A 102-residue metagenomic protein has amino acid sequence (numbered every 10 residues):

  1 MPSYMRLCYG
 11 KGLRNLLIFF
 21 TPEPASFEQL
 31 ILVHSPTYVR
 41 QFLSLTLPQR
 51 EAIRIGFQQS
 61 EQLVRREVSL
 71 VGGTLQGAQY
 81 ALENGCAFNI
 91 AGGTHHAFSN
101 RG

Functional and structural regions predicted by a protein language model:
M1-G102: HDAC/HDAC-like amidohydrolase catalytic core signature
